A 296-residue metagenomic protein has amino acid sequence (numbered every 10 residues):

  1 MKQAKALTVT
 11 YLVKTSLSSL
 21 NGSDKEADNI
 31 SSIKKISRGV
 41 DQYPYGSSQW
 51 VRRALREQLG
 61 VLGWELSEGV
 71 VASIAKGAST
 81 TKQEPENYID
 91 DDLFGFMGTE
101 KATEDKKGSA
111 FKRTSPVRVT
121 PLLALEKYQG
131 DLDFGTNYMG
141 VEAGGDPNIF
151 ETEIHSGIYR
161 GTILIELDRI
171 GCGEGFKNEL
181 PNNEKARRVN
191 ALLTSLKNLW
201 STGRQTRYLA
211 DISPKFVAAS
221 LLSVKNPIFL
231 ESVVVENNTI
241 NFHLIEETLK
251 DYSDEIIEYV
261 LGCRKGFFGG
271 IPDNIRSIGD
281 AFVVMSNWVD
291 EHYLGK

Functional and structural regions predicted by a protein language model:
M1-K296: RNA-binding basic/glycine-rich loop and surface signature characteristic of RAMP-family CRISPR effectors
